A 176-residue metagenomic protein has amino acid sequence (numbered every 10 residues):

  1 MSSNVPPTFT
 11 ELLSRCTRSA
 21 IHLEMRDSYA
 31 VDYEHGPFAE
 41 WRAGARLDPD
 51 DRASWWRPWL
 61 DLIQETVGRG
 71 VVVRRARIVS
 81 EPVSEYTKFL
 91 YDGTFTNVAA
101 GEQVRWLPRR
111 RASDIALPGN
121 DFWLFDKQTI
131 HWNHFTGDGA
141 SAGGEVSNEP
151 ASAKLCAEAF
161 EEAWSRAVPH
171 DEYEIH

Functional and structural regions predicted by a protein language model:
M1-H176: PLD/PLD-like phosphodiesterase catalytic module centered on the HKD motif
